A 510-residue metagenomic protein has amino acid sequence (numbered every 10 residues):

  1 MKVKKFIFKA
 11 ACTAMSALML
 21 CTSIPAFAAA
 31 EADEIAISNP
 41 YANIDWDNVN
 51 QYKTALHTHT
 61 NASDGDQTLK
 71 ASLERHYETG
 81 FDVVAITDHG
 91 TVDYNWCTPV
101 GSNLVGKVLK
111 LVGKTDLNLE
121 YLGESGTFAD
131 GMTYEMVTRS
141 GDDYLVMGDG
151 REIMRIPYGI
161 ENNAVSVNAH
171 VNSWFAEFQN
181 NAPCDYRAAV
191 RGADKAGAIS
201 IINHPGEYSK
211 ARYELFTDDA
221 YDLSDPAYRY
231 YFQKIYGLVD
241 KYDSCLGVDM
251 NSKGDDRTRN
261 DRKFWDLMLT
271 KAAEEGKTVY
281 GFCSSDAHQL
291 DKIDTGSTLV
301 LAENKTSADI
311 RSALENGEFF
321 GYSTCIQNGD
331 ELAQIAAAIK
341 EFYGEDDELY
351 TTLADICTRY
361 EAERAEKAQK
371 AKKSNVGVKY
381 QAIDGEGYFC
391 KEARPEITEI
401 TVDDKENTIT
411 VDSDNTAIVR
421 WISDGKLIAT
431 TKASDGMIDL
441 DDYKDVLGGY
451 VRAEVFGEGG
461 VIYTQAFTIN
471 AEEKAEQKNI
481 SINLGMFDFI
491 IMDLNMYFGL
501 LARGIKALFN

Functional and structural regions predicted by a protein language model:
K2-A14: Bacterial N-terminal signal peptides that target proteins for export
K5-F6, P40-Y41, K70-S72, Q233-Y236: A generic local structural motif
C12-T22: Bacterial N-terminal signal peptides
L20-E34: Sec-dependent signal peptide cleavage junction
E31-D47, S72, G276-Y280, S285-F509: C-terminal functional module detector
D33-L223, D249-W265, S284-A287, E458 (+1 more regions): A metal-dependent hydrolase metal-coordination microenvironment
Y52, T79-G80, E152, V167-A169 (+8 more regions): Residues that flank catalytic or metal-binding motifs in active/ligand-binding sites
P183-T295, D309, N415-I428, K444 (+1 more regions): Domain-core and long-helix interface of multi-subunit machines
